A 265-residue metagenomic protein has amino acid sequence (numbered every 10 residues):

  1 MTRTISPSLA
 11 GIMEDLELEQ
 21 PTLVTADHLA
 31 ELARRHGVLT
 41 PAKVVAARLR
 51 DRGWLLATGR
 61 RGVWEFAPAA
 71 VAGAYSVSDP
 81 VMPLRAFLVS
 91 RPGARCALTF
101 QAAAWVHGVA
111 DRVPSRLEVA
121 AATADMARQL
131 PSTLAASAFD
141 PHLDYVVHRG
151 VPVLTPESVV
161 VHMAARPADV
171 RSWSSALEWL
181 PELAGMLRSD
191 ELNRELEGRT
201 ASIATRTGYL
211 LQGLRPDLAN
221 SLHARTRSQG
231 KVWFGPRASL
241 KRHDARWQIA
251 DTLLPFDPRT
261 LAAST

Functional and structural regions predicted by a protein language model:
M1-T2, T265: Intrinsically disordered, low-complexity and often Lys/Arg-enriched segments
T2-P92, G185-S202: Short beta-edge/loop segments at beta->alpha junctions of small alpha/beta modules that act as binding/recognition
T25-D27, R60-R61, S115-V119, W173-L177 (+1 more regions): Short coil/turn segments at secondary-structure boundaries
R34, R50, G108, A165-A168: Hydrophobic/aromatic-lined pockets within catalytic cores
A57, G62-G73, V119-A135, V170: An acidic intrinsically disordered interaction segment
A94-H148: Exposed, interaction-prone assembly regions rather than primary DNA-binding/catalytic cores
P141-T265: Hydrophobic alpha-helical interaction segments
